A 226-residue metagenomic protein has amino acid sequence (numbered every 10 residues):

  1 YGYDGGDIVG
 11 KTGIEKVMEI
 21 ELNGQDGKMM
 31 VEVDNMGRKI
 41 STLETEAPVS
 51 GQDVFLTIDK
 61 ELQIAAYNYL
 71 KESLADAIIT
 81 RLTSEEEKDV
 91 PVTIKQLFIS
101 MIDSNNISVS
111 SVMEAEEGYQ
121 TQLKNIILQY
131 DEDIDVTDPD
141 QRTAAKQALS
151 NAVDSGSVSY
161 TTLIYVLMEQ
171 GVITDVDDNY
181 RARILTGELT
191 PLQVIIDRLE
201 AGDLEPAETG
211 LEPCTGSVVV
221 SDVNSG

Functional and structural regions predicted by a protein language model:
Y1-S225: Periplasmic/cell-envelope proteins involved in peptidoglycan metabolism and beta-lactam response
